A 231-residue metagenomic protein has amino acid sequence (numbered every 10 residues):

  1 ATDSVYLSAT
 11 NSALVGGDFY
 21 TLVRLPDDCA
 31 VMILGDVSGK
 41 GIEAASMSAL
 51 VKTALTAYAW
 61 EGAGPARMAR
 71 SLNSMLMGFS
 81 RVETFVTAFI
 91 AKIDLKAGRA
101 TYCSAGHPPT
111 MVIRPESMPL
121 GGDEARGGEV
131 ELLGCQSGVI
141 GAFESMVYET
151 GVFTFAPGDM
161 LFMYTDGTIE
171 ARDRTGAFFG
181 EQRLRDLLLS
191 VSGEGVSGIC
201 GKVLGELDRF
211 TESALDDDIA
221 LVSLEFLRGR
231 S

Functional and structural regions predicted by a protein language model:
A1-F162, R209-S231: … and, occasionally, acidic/histidine-rich disordered N-termini of signaling adaptors
M47-A49, G176-F179: Short, glycine/charged-enriched secondary-structure capping and boundary segments
A63-M68, V191-C200: Short, charged, surface-exposed loops that flank catalytic or proteolytic processing sites
V112-P115, R172-F178: Cytochrome P450 core scaffold surrounding the K-helix E-X-X-R motif and the conserved "meander" helix-loop region
A156-P157, A177-S192: Divalent-cation-assisted or electrostatically stabilized phosphate/pyrophosphate-binding catalytic cores
T168: Short Ser/Thr-interspersed hydrophobic loop/turn segments at strand-loop and sheet-helix junctions that line or gate
A171, D208: ABC-family ATPase nucleotide-binding domain "signature/switch" substructure
